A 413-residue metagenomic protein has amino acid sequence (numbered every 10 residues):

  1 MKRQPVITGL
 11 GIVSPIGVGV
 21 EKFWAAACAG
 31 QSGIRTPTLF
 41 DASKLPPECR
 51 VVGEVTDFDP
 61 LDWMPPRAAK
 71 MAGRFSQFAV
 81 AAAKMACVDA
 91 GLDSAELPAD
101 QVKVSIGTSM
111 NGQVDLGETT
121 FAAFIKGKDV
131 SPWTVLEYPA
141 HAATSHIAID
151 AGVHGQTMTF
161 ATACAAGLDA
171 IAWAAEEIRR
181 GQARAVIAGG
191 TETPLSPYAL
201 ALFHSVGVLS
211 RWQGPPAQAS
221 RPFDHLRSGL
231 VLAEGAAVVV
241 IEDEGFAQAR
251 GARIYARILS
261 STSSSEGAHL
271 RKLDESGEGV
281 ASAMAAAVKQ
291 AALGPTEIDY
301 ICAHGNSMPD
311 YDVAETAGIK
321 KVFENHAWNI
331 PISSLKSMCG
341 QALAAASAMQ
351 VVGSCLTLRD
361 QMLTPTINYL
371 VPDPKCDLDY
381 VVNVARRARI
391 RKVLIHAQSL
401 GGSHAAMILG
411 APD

Functional and structural regions predicted by a protein language model:
M1-A68, A90, G245-R257, V352-T366 (+1 more regions): ACP-dependent fatty acid/polyketide chain-elongation machinery
M1-I7, S94-A99, A291-E297, W328 (+1 more regions): Flexible, low-complexity linker/loop segments at domain and module junctions
Q4-T8, G33-T36, G214-A291, Y300 (+1 more regions): Condensing-enzyme catalytic core mediating Claisen C-C bond formation in acyl metabolism
I7, K22-W24, C28-T162, T191-L200 (+1 more regions): Conserved beta-ketoacyl condensing-enzyme motif
E21-C28, Q113-K128, E177-R180, L200-Q213 (+3 more regions): A glycine- and small-aliphatic-rich helix-loop capping segment at beta-alpha/alpha-beta transitions that lines
A79-L92, A140-A143, A148-A151, Q156-E192 (+3 more regions): Active-site-proximal alpha-helical scaffold in enzymes
I125-S131, A172, E176, T193-A249 (+3 more regions): Glycine-/small-residue-rich "gating" segment that lines the acyl/pantetheine channel and substrate pocket
A268-G277, N306-F323, A342-M349, V382: Short glycine/threonine-rich loop-to-helix capping motif typified by GTGT followed within a few residues by an Asp-Pro
